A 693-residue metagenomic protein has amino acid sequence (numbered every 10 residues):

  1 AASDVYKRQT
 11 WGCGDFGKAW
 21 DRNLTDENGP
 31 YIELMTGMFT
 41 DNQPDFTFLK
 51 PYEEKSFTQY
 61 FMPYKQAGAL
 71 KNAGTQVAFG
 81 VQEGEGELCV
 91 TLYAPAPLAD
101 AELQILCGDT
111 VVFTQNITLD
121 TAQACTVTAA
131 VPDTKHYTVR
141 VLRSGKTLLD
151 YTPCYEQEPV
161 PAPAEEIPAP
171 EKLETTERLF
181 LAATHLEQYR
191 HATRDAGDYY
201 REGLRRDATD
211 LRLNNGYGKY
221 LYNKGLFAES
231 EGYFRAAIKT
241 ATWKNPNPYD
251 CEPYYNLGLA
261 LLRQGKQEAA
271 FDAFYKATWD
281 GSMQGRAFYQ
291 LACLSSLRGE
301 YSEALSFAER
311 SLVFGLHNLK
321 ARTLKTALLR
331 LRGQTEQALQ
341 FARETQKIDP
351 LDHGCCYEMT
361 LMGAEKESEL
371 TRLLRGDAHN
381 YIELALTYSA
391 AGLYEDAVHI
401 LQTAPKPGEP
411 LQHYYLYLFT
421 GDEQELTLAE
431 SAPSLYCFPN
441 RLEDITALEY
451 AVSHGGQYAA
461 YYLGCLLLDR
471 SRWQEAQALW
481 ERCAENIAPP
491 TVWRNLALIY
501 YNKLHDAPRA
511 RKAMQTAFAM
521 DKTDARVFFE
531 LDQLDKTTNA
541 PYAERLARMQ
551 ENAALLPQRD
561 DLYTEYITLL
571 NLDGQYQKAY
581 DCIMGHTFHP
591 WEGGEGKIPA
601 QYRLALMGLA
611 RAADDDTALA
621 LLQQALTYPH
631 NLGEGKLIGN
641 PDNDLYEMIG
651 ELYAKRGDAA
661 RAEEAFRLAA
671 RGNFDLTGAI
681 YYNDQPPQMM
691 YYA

Functional and structural regions predicted by a protein language model:
A2-Y6: Short, small-residue-biased leader/transition segments that mark boundaries at the very start of proteins
A19-G80: Catalytic cores of secreted or luminal carbohydrate-active enzymes
L70-E174, L351-Y357, M362-E365, Q412-Y414 (+1 more regions): Long, contiguous interaction/recruitment modules in multidomain scaffold/adaptor proteins
E177-R178, R212, E252, R286 (+11 more regions): Start-of-helix register in tetratricopeptide repeats
T184-H185, K219, L259, C293 (+10 more regions): Residue-level recognition of tetratricopeptide repeat
R206, K239-P246, D280, F314 (+11 more regions): Structural marker of alpha-solenoid helical repeat scaffolds
G216, N256, Q290, L324 (+11 more regions): Canonical tetratricopeptide repeat
